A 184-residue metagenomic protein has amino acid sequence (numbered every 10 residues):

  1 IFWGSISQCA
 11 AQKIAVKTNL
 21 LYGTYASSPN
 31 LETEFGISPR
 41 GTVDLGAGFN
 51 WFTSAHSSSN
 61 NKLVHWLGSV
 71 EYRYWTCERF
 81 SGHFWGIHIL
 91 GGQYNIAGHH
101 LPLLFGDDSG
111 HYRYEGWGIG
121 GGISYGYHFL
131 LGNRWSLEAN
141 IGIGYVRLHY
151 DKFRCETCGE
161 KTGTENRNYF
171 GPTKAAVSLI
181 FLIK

Functional and structural regions predicted by a protein language model:
F2-C9: C-terminal segment of classical bacterial N-terminal signal peptides
C9-L67, V177-K184: Short glycine/proline- and aromatic-enriched beta-strand/turn motifs that initiate or cap beta-hairpins
Q12-I14, P39-V43, R79-W85, E115-I119 (+2 more regions): Outer-envelope beta-barrel architecture signal
T18-Y22, F35, L45-F49, W85-Q93 (+3 more regions): Transmembrane beta-barrel strands of outer-membrane/channel proteins
F35-P39, Y74-F80, F129-N133, I183: Outer-membrane beta-barrel strand-turn architecture
A47-H65, Y94-G118, V146-K174: Extracellular/periplasm-exposed beta-strand and loop segments of Gram-negative cell-envelope proteins, dominated by
V70-F105: Helix-adjacent hinge/juxtasegments
R73-W75, Y169-K184: Outer-membrane beta-barrel "beta-signal"
